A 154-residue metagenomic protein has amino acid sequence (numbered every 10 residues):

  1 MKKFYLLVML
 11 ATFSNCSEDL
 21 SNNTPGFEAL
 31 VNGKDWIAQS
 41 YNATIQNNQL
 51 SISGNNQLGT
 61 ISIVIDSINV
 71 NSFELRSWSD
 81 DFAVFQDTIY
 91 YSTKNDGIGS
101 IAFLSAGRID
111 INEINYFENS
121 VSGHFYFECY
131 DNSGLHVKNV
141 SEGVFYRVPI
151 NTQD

Functional and structural regions predicted by a protein language model:
M1-F4, E18: Positively charged n-region of N-terminal signal peptides that target proteins for export
F4-F13: Sec-dependent N-terminal signal peptides
F13-I37, D154: Bacterial Sec-dependent N-terminal signal peptides
F27, T44-S120: Surface-exposed helix/loop patches within compact recognition domains
A29-G33, G54-N56, F127-S133: Short acidic, glycine-rich loop/turn motifs
D35, S62, R108, V137-Y146: Well-ordered beta-strand positions in beta-sheet-rich domains
I114-D154: C-terminal or internal capping secondary-structure element at the end of a domain, subdomain, or sheet
